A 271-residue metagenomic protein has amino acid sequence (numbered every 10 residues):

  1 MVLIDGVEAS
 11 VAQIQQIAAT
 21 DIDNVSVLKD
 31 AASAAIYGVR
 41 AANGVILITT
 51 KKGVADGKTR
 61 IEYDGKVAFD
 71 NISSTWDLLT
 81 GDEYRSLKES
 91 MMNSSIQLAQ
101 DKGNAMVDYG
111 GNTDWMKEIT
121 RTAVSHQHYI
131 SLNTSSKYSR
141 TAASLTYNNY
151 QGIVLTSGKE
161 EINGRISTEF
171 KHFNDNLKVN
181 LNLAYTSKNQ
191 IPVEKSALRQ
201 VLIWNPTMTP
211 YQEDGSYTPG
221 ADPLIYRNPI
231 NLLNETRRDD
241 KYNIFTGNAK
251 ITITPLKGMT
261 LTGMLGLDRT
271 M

Functional and structural regions predicted by a protein language model:
M1-D5, N24-L28, V45-T49, E62-D64 (+1 more regions): Soluble periplasmic/extracytoplasmic beta-strand elements of cell-envelope proteins
D5-A32: Short acidic/polar hinge/loop motifs at secondary-structure boundaries that mediate gating or recognition
Q15-T20, Y37-A42, R121, S157-E160 (+1 more regions): Short, glycine-/polar-rich solvent-exposed loops and beta-turns at beta-strand/coil boundaries
A35, A41-G65, H128-I130: N-terminal periplasmic accessory domains that precede and gate Gram-negative outer-membrane beta-barrel machines
A41, V54, T134-Y138, Y147 (+1 more regions): A generic beta-sheet turn/junction motif
V45-L47, Q127-Y129, N163-S167, A184 (+2 more regions): Membrane-embedded beta-strand positions in outer-membrane beta-barrel channels/transporters
A55-G111, G152-S157, N163-T246, T262-M271: Surface-exposed loop/interface segments of Gram-negative outer-membrane beta-barrel transport/assembly proteins
R121-S139, T146-N148, I230-M271: Outer-membrane beta-barrel transmembrane strands
